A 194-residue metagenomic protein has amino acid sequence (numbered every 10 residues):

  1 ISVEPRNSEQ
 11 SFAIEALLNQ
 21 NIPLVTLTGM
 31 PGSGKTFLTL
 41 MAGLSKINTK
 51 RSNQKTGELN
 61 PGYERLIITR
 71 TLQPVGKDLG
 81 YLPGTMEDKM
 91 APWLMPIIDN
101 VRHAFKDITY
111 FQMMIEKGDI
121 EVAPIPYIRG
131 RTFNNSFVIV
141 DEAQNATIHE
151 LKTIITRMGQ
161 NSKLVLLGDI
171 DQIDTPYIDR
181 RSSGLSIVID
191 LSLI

Functional and structural regions predicted by a protein language model:
I1-P5, Q10-V140, Q144-I194: Conserved helicase motor core of SF1/SF2 NTP-dependent helicases
